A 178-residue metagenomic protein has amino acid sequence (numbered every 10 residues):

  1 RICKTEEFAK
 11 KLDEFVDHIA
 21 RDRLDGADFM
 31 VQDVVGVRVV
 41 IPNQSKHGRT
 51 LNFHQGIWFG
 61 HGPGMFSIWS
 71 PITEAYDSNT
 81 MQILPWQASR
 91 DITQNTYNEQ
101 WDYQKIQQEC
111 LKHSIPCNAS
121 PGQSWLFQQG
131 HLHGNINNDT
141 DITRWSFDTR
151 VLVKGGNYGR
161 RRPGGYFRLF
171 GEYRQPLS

Functional and structural regions predicted by a protein language model:
R1-K46, L51-P63: Signature of the catalytic double-stranded beta-helix
G36-V40, H54, W69-P71, Q82-L84 (+2 more regions): Residues in well-ordered beta-strands of folded domains
H47-A119: Catalytic core of non-heme Fe(II) oxygenases with the double-stranded beta-helix
F66, Q123, W145: Residue-level detector of short, conserved catalytic/binding motifs and their immediate flanks
I72, H131, V151-V153: Short beta-strand segments enriched in hydrophobic/aromatic residues within well-folded beta-rich domains
Q94, G122, L126, K154-R161: A structural signal for the main folded, soluble domain(s) of proteins
C117-L132: Conserved metal-binding segment of the jelly-roll/cupin
I136-S178: Non-heme Fe(II)/2-oxoglutarate
